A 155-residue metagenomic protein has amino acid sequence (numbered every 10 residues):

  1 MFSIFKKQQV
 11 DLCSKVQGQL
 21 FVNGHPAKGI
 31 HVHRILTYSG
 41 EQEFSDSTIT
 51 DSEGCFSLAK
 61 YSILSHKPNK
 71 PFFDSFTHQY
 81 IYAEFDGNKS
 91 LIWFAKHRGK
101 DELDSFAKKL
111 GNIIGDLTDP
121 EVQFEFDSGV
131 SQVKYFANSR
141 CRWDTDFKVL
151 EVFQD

Functional and structural regions predicted by a protein language model:
S3-Q9, G40, P68-D155: Feature of secretome-associated and extracellular-like proteins
D11-N23: Beta-strand-rich structural segments
K15-Q17, S57, Y82: Beta-strand secondary-structure signal
Q19, H33-I35, E84: Residue-level recognition of well-ordered beta-strand positions that form the cores of beta-sheet-rich folds across
H25-L36: Short, ordered, surface-exposed loop/turn motifs in non-cytosolic proteins
Y38-S45: Short beta-strand and strand-turn-strand segments in soluble, beta-rich domains
D46-L64: Glycine-centered loop-to-beta-strand initiation motif
